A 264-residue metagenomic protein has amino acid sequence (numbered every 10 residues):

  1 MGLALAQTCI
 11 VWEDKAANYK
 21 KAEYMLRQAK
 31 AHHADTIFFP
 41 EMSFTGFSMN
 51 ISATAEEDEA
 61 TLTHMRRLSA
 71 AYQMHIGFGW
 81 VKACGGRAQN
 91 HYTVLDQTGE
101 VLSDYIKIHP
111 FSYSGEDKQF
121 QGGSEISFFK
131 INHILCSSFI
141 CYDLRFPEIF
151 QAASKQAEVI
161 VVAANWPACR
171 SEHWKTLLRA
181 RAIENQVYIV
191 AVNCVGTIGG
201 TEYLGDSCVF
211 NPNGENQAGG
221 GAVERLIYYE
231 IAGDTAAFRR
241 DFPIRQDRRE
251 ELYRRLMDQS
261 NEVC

Functional and structural regions predicted by a protein language model:
M1-L5: Extreme N-terminal starter segment of soluble prokaryotic enzymes
Q7-E13: Short polar catalytic/cofactor-binding loops
T8, M42, V81-A83, K107-I108 (+2 more regions): Active-site beta-loop-alpha junctions enriched in small/polar residues
K15-Y19, Y24-T98, D104, P167-V187: Cys-nucleophile CN-hydrolase/nitrilase-fold catalytic domain and related Cys-dependent amidase chemistry that acts on
D35-T36, C136, V159: Structural motif
D58-G77, R145-I227: CN hydrolase (nitrilase-like) catalytic-core segments centered on the catalytic cysteine and neighboring Lys/Glu
A83-K155, C169-T176, A237-Q246: Active-site catalytic loop in hydrolytic enzyme cores
F128, C194-C264: C-terminal beta-strand edge segments of enzyme domains
